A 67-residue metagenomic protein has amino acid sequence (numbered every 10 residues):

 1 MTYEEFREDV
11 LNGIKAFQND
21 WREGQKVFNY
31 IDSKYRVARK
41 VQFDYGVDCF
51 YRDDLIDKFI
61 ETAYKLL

Functional and structural regions predicted by a protein language model:
M1-F28: N-terminal acidic leader/helix
Q18-L55: Acidic, low-complexity, intrinsically disordered interaction modules
Y51-L67: Charged low-complexity stretches with an acidic bias
